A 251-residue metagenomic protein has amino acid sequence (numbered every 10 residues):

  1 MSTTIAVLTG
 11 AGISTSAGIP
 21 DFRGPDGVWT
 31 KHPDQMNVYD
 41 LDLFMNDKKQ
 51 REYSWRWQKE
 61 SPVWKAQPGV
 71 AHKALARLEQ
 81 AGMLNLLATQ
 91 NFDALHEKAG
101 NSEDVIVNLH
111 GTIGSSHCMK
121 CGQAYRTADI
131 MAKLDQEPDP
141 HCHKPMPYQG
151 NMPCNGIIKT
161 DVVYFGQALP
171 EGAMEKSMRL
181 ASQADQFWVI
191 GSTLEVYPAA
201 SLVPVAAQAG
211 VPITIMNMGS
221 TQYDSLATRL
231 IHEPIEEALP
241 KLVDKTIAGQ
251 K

Functional and structural regions predicted by a protein language model:
M1-K251: Conserved catalytic core of sirtuin-type NAD+-dependent deacylases
